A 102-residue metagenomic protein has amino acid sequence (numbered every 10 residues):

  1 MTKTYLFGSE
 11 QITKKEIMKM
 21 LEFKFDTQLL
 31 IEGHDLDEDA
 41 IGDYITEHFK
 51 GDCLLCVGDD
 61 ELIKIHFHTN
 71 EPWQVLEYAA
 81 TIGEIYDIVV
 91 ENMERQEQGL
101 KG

Functional and structural regions predicted by a protein language model:
M1-G102: N-terminal loops that bind phosphate or other acidic moieties and the adjacent beta-alpha structural core
